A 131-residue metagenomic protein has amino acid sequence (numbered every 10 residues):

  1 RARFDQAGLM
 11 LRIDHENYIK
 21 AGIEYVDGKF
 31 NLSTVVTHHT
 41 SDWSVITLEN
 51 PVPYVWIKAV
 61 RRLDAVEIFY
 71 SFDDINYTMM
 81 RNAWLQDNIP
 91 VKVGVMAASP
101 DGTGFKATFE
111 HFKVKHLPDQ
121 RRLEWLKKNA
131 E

Functional and structural regions predicted by a protein language model:
R1-E131: Extracellular glycan-recognition regions
